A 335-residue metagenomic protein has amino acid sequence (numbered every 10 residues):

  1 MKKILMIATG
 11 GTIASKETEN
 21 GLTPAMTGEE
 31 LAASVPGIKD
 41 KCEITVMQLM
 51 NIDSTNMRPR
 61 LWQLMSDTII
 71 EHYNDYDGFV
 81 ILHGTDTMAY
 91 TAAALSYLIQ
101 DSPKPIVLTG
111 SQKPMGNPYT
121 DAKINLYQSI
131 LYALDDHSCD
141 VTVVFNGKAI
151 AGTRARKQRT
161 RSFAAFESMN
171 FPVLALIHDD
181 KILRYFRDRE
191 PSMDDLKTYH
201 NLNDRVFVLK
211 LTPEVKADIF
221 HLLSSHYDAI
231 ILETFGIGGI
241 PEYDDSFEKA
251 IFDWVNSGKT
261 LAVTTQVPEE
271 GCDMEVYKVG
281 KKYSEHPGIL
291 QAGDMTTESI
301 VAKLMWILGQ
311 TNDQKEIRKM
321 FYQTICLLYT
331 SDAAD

Functional and structural regions predicted by a protein language model:
M1-E71, K249, E269: ATP/NTP phosphate-donor binding region
I7-A8, S34-V35, A151-I237, E242-Y243: Accessory alpha-helical/coil subdomains and C-terminal extensions that flank or cap enzyme catalytic cores
T68, D245-G258: Catalytic-core regions built around general acid/base machinery
L82-K104, E242-K249: Short Gly/Thr/Asp-enriched flexible loops that form oxyanion-binding sites at enzyme active sites
A94-D121, L134-D136, V255-T265: Short, acidic/small-residue loops that bind anionic groups at enzyme active sites
L108-H178: Internal gly/pro-rich beta-alpha loop/helix module that stabilizes soluble enzyme cofactors or their anionic handles
Y277-E285, L290-M305: Interaction/scaffold regions that mediate signaling and macromolecular assembly across diverse proteins
Y329-D335: Conserved small/polar residues in nucleotide/adenosyl-binding loops
